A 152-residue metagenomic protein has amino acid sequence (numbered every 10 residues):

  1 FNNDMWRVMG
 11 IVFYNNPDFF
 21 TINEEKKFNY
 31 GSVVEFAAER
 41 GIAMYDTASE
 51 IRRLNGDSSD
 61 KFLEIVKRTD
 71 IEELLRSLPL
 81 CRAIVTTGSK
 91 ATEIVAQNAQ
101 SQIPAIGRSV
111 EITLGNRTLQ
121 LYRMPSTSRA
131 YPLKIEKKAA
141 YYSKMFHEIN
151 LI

Functional and structural regions predicted by a protein language model:
F1-L63: Short, surface-exposed acidic-centric catalytic microdomains
V8, N55-E72, A96-I152: C-terminal capping/extension of enzyme domains
P17-D18, R82-A83, I103: Secondary-structure boundary/capping signal
F28-G31, P79, R129: Generic preference for well-ordered secondary structure
E35-A37, S77, L114: Generic structural signal for beta-strand residues in well-ordered domains
E39-N98: Internal catalytic-core helix/loop-beta-alpha segment that presents or stabilizes conserved functional determinants
